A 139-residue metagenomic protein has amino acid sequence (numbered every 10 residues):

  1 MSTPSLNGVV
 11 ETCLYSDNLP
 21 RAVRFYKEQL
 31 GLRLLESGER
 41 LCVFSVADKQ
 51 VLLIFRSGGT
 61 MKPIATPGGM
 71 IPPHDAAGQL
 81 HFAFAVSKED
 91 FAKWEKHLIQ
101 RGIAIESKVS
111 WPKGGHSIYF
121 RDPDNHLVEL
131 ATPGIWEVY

Functional and structural regions predicted by a protein language model:
M1-V9, R33-V86, K93-R121, G134-Y139: Vicinal oxygen chelate
C13-L19, S110-K113: Conserved beta-strand-loop-alpha-helix junction that forms the acyl-donor binding cleft
N18, D122-N125: Conserved phosphate-binding and hydrolysis motifs of nucleotide-dependent enzymes
N18-L19, S87-F91: Helix N-cap motif at beta-to-alpha junctions
A22-K27, L98, N125: Conserved active-site tyrosine of GNAT-family acetyltransferases
V51, L127-L130: Short glycine-/small-residue motifs
